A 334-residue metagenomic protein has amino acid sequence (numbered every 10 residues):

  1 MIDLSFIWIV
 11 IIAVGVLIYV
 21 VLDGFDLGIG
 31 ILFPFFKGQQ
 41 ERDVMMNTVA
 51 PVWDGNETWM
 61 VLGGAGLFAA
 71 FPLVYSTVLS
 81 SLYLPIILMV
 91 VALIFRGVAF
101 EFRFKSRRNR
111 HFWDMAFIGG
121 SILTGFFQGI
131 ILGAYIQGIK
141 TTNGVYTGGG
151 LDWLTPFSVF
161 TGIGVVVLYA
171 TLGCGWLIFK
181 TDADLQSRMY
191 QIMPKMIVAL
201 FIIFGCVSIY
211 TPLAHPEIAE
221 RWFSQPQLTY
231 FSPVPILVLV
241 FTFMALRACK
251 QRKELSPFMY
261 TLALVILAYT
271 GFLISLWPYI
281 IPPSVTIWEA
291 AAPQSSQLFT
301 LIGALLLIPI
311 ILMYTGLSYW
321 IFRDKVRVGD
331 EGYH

Functional and structural regions predicted by a protein language model:
M1-G55, V61-G64: N-terminal signal-anchor module of multipass membrane proteins
M1-I12, G66-Y83, I136-P156: Helix-coil boundary and interhelical linker segments in multi-pass alpha-helical membrane proteins
I2-S5, L32-F33, K37-A50, I287-E289 (+3 more regions): Extramembrane terminal tails and long inter-domain/linker segments of multi-pass membrane proteins
W8-Y19, L79-V91, I118-L123, D152-V166 (+1 more regions): Alpha-helical transmembrane segments
V52-I122, T142, E220-T229: Membrane-interface helix-loop-helix modules in multi-pass inner-membrane proteins
F102-K253: Long, contiguous internal "core" modules enriched in hydrophobic/ aromatic residues
F258-I266: Central hydrophobic cores of alpha-helical transmembrane segments in multi-pass integral membrane proteins
I281-T300: Short, membrane-exposed interhelical loops at transmembrane-helix boundaries
